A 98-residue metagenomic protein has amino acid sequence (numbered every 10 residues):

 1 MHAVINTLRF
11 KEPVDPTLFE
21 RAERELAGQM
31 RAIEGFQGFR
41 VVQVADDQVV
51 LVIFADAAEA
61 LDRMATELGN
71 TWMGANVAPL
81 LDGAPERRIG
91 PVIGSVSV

Functional and structural regions predicted by a protein language model:
M1-V49, D56-L68, L80-V98: Short S/T/G/P-rich N-terminal loop/turn motif that feeds into the first structured element of a domain
N70-A78: Outer-membrane beta-barrel domain signature
